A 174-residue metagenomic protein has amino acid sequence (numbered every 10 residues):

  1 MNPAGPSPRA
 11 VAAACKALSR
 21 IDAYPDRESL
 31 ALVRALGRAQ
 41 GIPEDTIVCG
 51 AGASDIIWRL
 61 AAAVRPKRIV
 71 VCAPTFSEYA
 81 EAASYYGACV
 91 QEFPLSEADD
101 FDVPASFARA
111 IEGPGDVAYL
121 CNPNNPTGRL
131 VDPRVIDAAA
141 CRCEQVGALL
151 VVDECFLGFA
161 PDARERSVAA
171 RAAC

Functional and structural regions predicted by a protein language model:
M1-G52, R59: N-terminal small-domain helix-loop-helix segment of the aminotransferase-like
M1-P3, A53-S54, F76, N122-P126 (+1 more regions): Short glycine-rich anion-binding loops that position phosphate/pyrophosphate groups of nucleotides and phosphorylated
L36, Y79, A83, C143: Short hydrophobic alpha-helical segments of the AMP-binding
P43, Y86-G87, V146: Short, structured coil segments at secondary-structure junctions
P43-I47, R68, E154: Short acidic capping loops at alpha-helix termini that bridge into adjacent secondary structure
A63-S84, S96: Conserved PLP-anchoring active-site segment centered on the Schiff-base-forming lysine
Q91, E97-P161: Active-site phosphate-binding strand-loop segment of PLP-dependent enzymes
E165-C174: Conserved active-site segment immediately N-terminal to the catalytic lysine that forms the internal aldimine
